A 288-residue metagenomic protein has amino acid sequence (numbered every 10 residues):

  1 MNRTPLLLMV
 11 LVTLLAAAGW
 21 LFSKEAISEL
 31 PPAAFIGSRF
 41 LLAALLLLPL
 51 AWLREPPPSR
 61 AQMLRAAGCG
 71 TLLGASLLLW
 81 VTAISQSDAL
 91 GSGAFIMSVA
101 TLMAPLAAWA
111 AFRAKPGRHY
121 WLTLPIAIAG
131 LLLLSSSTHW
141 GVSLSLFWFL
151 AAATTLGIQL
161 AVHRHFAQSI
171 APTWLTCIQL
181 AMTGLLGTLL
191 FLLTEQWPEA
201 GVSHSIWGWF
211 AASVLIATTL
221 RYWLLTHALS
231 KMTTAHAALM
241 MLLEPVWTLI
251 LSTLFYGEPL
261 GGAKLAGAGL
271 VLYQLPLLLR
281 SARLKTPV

Functional and structural regions predicted by a protein language model:
M1-A34, G68-T71, A75, L79 (+3 more regions): Glycine-/small-residue-enriched transmembrane alpha-helix faces in small-molecule transporters and effluxers
M1-L6, I27-A33, G37, P58-M63 (+3 more regions): Juxtamembrane helix-entry segments on the extracytoplasmic side of multipass membrane proteins
L7, F40, I206-G208, L242-V288: C-terminal-most transmembrane helix of multi-pass membrane proteins
L15-W20, A51-M97, P105, L133 (+1 more regions): Specific transmembrane alpha-helical segments of multi-pass solute transporters/efflux pumps, especially DMT/EamA
L21-K24, A44-L48, M103-A110, H139-E195 (+2 more regions): Transmembrane alpha-helical segments that form core, pore/gating elements of small-molecule transporters/exporters
A34-L45, L73, V81-A114, A152 (+1 more regions): Specific alpha-helical transmembrane segments that line the substrate/conduction pathway and gating interfaces
I36-S38, G93-V99, V162-L185, T218-L254: Helix-helix packing/entry segments at the starts of transmembrane helices
L47, G68-C69, L73, P116-S136 (+4 more regions): Hydrophobic transmembrane alpha-helices of multi-pass small-molecule transport proteins
